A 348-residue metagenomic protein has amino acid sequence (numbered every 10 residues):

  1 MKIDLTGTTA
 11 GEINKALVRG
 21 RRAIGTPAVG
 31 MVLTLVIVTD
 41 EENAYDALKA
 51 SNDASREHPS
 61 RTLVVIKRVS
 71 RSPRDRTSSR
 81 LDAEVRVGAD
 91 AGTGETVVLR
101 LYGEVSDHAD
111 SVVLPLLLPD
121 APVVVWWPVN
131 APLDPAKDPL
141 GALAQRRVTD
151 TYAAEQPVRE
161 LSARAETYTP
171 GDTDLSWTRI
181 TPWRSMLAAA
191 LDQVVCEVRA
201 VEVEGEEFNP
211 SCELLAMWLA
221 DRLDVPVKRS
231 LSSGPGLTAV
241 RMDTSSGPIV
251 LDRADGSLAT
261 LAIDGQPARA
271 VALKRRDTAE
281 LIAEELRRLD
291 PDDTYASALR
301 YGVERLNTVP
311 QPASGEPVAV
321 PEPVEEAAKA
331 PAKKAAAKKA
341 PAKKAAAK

Functional and structural regions predicted by a protein language model:
M1-L117, A121: An N-terminal, globular interaction/scaffold subdomain
R21-I24, S51, H58, A216-W218 (+2 more regions): C-terminal structured domains
P27, A83-R86, D90-T93, Y168-T178 (+3 more regions): Extended, compositionally simple fibrous regions characteristic of intermediate-filament-like scaffolds
E41-A44, E104-D107, V129-L133, G205-E213: Gly/Ser/Thr-rich loops at beta-strand to alpha-helix junctions that form or flank small-molecule/cofactor-binding
D53-V64, L117-V123, A142-V148, A220-R229: Structural alpha-beta junctions
E95-A188: Internal, hydrophobic cores of structured domains that mediate oligomerization or house catalytic pockets within large
R159-G247: A contiguous, surface-oriented mixed alpha/beta subdomain in the mid-to-C-terminal portion of proteins that forms
V324-K348: Intrinsically disordered, polybasic Lys/Arg-rich low-complexity tracts
